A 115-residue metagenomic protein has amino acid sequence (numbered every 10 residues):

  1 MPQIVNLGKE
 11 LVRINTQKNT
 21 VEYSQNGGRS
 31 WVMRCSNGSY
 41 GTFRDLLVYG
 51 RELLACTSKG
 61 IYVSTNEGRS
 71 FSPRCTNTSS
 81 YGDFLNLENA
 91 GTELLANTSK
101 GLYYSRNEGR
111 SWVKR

Functional and structural regions predicted by a protein language model:
M1-G28, V32-M33, V113: An edge-strand/N-cap motif at the start of beta-rich repeat modules
M1-N6, Y40-V48, Y81-A90: Repeated scaffold domains used in trafficking and secretory/extracellular systems, primarily beta-propellers
I4-R13, E52-A55, G91-A96: Entry beta-strands of beta-propeller and related beta-repeat scaffolds
Q17-V21, K59-Y62, K100-Y103: Loop/turn residues immediately N-terminal
S24-Q25, S64-T65, S105-R106: Conserved Ser/Thr-centered positions that define the repeating blades of beta-propeller domains
S30-R34, S70-R74, S111-R115: A structural motif specific to WD40 beta-propellers
C35-G38, C75-S79: Surface loop/turn motifs at the tips and blade-to-blade linkers of beta-strand repeat domains
K100-R115: Blade-level signature of beta-propeller repeat domains, shared across WD40, Kelch, NHL, RCC1 and BNR/Asp-box propellers
